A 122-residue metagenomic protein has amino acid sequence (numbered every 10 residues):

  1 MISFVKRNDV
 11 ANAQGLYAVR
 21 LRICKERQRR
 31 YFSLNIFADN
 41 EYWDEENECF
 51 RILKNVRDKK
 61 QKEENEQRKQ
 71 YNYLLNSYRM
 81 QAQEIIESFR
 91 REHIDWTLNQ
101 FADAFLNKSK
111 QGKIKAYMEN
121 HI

Functional and structural regions predicted by a protein language model:
M1-D9: Short, Gly/Pro- and small/polar-rich lid/capping loops
N12-Q14, K25-I122: N-terminal helical hairpins
